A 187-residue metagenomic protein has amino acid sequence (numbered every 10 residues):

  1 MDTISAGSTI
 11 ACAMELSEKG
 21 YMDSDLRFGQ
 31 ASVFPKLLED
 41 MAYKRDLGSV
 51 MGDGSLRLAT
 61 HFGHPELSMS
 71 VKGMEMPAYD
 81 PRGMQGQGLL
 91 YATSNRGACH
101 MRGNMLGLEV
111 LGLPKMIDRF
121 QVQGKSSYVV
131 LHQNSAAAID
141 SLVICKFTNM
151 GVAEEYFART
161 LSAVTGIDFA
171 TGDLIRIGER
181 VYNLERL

Functional and structural regions predicted by a protein language model:
M1-L187: Extended C-terminal regions of large enzymes
